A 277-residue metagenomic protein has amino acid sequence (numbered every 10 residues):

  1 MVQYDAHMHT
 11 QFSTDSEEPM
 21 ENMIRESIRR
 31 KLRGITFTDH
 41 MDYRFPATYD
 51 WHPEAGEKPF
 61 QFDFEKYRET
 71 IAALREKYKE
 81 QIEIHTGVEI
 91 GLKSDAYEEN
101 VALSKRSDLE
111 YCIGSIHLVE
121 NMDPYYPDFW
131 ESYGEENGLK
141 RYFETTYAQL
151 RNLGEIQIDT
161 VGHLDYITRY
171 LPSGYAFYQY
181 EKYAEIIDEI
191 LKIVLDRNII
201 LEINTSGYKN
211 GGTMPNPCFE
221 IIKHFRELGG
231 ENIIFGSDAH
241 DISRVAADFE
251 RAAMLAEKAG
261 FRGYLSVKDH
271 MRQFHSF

Functional and structural regions predicted by a protein language model:
M1-S94, L103-R106, Y170-E181, T205 (+2 more regions): An N-terminally biased module of ancient metal coordination in phosphate/nucleic-acid-related enzymes
Y4-M8, I35-F37, I84-V88, C112-G114 (+4 more regions): Hydrophobic faces of well-ordered beta-strands that scaffold small-molecule active sites in alpha/beta enzyme cores
H40, L164, G230-A247, S266-D269: Short acidic/histidine-rich active-site segments
G56-D196: Extended substrate/RNA-proximal surfaces in nucleic-acid metabolism proteins
E99-N100, H224, R251: A short acidic, amphipathic alpha-helical/loop segment
D188-S237: Glycine/small-residue-rich hydrophobic helix-like segments
E250, A259-R262, V267, M271-F277: C-terminal regulatory/interaction regions
